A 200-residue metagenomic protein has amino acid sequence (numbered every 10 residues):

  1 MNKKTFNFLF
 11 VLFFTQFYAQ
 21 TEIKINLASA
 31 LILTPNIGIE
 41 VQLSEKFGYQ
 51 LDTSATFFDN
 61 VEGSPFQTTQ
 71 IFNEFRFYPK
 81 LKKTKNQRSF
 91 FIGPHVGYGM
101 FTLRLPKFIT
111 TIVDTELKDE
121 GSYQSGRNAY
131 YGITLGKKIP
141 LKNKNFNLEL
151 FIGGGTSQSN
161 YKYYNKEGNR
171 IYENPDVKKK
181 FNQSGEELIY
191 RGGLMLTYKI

Functional and structural regions predicted by a protein language model:
M1-E22, L196-I200: Bacterial Sec-dependent N-terminal signal peptides
A19-N73, T197-K199: Short glycine/proline- and aromatic-enriched beta-strand/turn motifs that initiate or cap beta-hairpins
I25-S29, V41, L51-A55, I92-M100 (+2 more regions): Transmembrane beta-barrel strands of outer-membrane/channel proteins
N26, T53-I71, F101-A129, Q158-R170 (+1 more regions): Extracellular/periplasm-exposed beta-strand and loop segments of Gram-negative cell-envelope proteins, dominated by
I37, N73, I92, I133-L135 (+1 more regions): Membrane-embedded beta-strands of outer-membrane beta-barrel proteins, especially the hydrophobic/small aromatic
K46, K80-S89, P140-L148: Short loop/turn motifs that connect adjacent beta-strands in outer-membrane beta-barrel proteins
S64-F108: Mid-chain, structured segments of secreted extracytoplasmic proteins
F72-F77, E186-I200: Outer-membrane beta-barrel "beta-signal"
